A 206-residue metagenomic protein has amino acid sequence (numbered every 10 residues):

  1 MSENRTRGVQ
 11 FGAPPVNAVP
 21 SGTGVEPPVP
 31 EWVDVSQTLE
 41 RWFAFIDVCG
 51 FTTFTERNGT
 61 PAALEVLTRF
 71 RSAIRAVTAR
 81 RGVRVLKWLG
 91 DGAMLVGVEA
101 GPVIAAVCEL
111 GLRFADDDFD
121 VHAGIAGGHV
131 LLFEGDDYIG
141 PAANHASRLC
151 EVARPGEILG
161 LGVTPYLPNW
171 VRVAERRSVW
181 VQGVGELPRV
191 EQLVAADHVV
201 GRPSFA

Functional and structural regions predicted by a protein language model:
M1-E31, S36, E40, P155-G156 (+1 more regions): Intrinsically disordered, glycine/charged-rich C-terminal tails and inter-domain linkers that flank nucleotidyl cyclase
P15, V19-A105: Catalytic NTP-binding/metal-coordinating core of nucleotidyl cyclase/transferase enzymes
C49, G128, N144, G162-V163: Alpha-helix/helix-capping structural signal
F54, V96, F133, L167-P168 (+1 more regions): Residues that scaffold the ATP/ADP-binding catalytic core of kinase and kinase-like folds
V77-P102, R113-P141: Catalytic core of nucleotidyl cyclases, primarily class III adenylyl/guanylyl cyclases
A106-L112: Short amphipathic alpha-helices in soluble, non-transmembrane regions that often serve as interface/regulatory elements
F133-Y138, I158-L159, V171: Catalytic cores and conserved motifs of cyclic dinucleotide signaling enzymes
E151: C-terminal binding/interaction regions
